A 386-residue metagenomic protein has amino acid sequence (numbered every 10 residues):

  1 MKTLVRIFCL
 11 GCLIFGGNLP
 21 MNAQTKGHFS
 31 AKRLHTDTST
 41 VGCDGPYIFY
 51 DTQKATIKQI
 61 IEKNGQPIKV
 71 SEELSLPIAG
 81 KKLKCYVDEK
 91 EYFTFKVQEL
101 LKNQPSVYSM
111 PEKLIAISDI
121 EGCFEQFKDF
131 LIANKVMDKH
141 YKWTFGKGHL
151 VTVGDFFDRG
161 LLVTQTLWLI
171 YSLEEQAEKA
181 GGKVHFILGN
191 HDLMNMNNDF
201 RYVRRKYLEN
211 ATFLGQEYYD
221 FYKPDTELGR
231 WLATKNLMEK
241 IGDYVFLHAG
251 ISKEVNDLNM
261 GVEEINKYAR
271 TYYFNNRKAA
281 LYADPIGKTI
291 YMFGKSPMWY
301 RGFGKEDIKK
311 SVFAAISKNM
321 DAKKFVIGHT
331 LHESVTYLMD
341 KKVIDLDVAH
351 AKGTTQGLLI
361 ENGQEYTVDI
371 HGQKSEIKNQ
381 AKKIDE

Functional and structural regions predicted by a protein language model:
M1-T25: Bacterial Sec-dependent N-terminal signal peptides
Q24-E386: Feature recognizes metal-dependent phosphohydrolase scaffolds
